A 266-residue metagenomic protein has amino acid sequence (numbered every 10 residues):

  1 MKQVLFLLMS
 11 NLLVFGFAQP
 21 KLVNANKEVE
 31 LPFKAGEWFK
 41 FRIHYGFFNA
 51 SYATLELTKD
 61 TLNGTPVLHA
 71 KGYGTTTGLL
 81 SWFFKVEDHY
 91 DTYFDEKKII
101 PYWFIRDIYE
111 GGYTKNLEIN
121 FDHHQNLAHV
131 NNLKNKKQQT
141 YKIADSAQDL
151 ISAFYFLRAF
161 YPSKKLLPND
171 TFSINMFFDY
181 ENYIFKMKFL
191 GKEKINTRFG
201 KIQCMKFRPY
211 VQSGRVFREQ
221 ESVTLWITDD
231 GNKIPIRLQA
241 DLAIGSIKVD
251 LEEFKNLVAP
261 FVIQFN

Functional and structural regions predicted by a protein language model:
V4-L12: Sec-dependent N-terminal signal peptides
F6, A159-P162: Generic surface-pattern signal
F15-A18: Sec/Tat signal peptide C-region and signal peptidase I cleavage site
P20-H123, P162-N266: Acidic, serine/threonine-rich low-complexity disordered tracts
L117-F160: Hydrophobic, well-structured mid-protein blocks that either form specific transmembrane helices
